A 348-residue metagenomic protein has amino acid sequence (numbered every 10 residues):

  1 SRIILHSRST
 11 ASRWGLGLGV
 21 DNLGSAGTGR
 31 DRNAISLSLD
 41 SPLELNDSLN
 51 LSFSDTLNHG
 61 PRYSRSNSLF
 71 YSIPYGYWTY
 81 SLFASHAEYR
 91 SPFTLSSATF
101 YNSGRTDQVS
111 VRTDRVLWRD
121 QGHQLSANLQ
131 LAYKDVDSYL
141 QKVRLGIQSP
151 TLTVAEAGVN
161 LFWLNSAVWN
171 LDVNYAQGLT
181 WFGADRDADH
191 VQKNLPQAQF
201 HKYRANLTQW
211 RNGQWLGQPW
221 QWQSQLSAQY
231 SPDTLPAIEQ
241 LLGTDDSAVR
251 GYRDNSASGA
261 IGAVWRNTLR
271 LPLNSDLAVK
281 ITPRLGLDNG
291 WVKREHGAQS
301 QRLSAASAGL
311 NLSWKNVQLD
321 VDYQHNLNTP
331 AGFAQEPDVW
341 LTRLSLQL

Functional and structural regions predicted by a protein language model:
S1-S81, R119: Outer-membrane beta-barrel initiation region
W14-L16, L43-L49, G76-L82, R90 (+6 more regions): Repeated loop/turn-to-beta-strand initiation elements of outer-membrane beta-barrel proteins
L18-N22, L49-D55, L82-E88, A127-D135 (+6 more regions): Transmembrane beta-barrel strands of outer-membrane/channel proteins
L23-G27, S54-G60, A87-S96, G104 (+8 more regions): Sequence/structural signature of outer-membrane beta-barrel proteins
G29-N33, Y63-N67, R105-V109, H123 (+7 more regions): Residues that define the transmembrane beta-barrel architecture of outer-membrane proteins
L37, V111, L207, L310-V317 (+1 more regions): Outer-membrane beta-barrel "beta-signal"
D47-N50, G60-L161: Transmembrane beta-barrel wall of Gram-negative outer-membrane proteins
Y139-I281, G286, K293-E295, A334 (+1 more regions): C-terminal outer-membrane beta-barrel translocator/porin domains of Gram-negative envelope proteins and their
